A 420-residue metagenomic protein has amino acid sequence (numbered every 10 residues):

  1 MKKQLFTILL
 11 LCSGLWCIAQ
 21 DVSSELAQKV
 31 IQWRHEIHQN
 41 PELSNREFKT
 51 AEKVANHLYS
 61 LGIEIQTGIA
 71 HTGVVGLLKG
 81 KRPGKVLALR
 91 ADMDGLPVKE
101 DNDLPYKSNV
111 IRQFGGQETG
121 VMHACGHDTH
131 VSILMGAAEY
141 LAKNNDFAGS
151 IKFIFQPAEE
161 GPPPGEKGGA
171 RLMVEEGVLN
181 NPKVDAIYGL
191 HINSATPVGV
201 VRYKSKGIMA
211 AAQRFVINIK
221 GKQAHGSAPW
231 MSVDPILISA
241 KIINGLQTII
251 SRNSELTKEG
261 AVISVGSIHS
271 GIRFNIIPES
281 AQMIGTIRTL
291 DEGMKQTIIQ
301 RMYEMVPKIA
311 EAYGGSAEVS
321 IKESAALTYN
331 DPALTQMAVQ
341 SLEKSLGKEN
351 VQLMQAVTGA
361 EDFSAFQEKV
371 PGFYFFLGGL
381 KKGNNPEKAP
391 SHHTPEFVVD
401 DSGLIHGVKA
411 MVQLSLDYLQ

Functional and structural regions predicted by a protein language model:
M1-D21: Bacterial Sec-dependent N-terminal signal peptides
Q20-M122, S132-A148: Acidic/His- and Gly-rich active-site-bordering loop/insert found across diverse amide/peptide-bond hydrolases
S24-Q28, P41-E52, A124, D128 (+7 more regions): Soluble non-cytosolic domains of exported or imported proteins
R34, H38-P41, L61-G62, L78 (+9 more regions): Sec/Tat-exported extracytoplasmic proteins
I37, G76, L89, H127 (+8 more regions): Divalent metal-coordination and catalytic microenvironments
V75, V110-M122, D128-T129, Y140-S267 (+2 more regions): Histidine/acidic-residue-rich, glycine-tolerant segments that coordinate divalent metal ions
A240-Q420: Metal-dependent amide/peptide-bond hydrolase catalytic core, centered on the "pita-bread" metallohydrolase fold
